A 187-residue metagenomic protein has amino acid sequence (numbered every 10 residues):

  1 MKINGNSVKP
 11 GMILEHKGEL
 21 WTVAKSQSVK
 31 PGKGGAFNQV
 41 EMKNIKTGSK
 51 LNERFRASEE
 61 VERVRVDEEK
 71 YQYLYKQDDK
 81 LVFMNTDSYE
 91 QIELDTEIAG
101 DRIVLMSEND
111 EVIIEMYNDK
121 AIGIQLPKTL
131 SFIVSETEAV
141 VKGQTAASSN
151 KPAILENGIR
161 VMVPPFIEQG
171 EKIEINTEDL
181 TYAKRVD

Functional and structural regions predicted by a protein language model:
K2-E156, R160-D187: Acidic-enriched and Gly/Ser
